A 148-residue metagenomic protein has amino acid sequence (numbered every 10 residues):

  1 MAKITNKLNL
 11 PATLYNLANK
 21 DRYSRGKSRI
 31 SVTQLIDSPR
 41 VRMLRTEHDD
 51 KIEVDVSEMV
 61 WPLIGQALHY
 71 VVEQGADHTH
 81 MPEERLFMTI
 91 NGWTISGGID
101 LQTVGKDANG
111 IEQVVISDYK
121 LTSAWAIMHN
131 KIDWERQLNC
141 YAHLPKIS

Functional and structural regions predicted by a protein language model:
M1-I116, S123-R136, K146: Metal-dependent nuclease catalytic cores that hydrolyze phosphodiester bonds in DNA/RNA, characterized by
